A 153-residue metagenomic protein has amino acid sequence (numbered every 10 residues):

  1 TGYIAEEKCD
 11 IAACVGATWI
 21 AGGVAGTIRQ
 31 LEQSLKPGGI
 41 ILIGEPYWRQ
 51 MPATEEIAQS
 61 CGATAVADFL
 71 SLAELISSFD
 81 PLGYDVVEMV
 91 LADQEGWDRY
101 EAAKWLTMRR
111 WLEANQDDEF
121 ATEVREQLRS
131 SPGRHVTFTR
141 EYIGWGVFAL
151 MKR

Functional and structural regions predicted by a protein language model:
G2-A12: A short acidic, Gly/Pro-enriched loop at the edge of an enzyme's catalytic core that lines a small-molecule cofactor
E7, Y84, E141: Structured loop/turn residues at beta-strand edges in well-structured enzyme cores
D10-A25: A short SAM/SAH-binding and catalytic strip from SAM-dependent methyltransferases
V15, G44-E45: Alpha/beta-hydrolase-fold catalytic nucleophile elbow
A25-I40: A short glycine-rich, Lys/Arg-flanked "PGG" loop and its adjoining helix->strand segment in the class I
P46-V66: Short, glycine-/aromatic-enriched active-site segment of Class I SAM-dependent methyltransferases
A67-M89: Short alpha-helix
E88-R153: Conserved Class I S-adenosyl-L-methionine
